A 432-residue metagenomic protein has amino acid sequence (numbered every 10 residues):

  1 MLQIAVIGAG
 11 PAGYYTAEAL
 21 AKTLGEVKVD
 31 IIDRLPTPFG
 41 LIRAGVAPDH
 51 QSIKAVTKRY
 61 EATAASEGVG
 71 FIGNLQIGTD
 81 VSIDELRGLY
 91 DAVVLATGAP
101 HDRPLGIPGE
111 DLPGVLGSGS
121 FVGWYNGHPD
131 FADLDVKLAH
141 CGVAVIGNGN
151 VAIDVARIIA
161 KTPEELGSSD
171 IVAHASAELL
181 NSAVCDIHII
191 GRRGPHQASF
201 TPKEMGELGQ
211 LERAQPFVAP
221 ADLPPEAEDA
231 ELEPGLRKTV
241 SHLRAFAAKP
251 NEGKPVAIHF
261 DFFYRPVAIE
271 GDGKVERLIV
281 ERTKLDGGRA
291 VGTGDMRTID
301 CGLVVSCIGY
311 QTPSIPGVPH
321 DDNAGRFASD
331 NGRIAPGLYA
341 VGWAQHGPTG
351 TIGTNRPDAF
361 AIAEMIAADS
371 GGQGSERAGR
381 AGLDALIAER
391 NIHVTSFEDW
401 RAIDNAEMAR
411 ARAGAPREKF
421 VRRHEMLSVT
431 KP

Functional and structural regions predicted by a protein language model:
M1-I7, P11, E18-D30, G45-A47 (+12 more regions): Rossmann-like nucleotide/phosphate-binding core characteristic of flavoprotein oxidoreductases
A12, T37, V151, P195: Conserved Rossmann-like nucleotide-cofactor binding loop
G25-P38, L166: Glycine-rich FAD pyrophosphate-binding loop
P36-A92, V240-K254, H259: N-terminal Rossmann-like dinucleotide/flavin-binding domain of flavoprotein oxidoreductases that bind FAD/FMN
Y60-G114, V267-I279: Feature captures the FAD/FMN-dependent oxidoreductase FAD-binding
H101-R103, W124, H196, T312-S314: Short glycine-rich, flexible loops that bind phosphorylated cofactors or substrates
D102-N181, D322-G332: Glycine-rich dinucleotide-binding loop and its adjacent helix/turn
R157-V291, I366, S370-G374, A381: Dinucleotide-binding/catalytic capping subdomain of oxidoreductase cores
